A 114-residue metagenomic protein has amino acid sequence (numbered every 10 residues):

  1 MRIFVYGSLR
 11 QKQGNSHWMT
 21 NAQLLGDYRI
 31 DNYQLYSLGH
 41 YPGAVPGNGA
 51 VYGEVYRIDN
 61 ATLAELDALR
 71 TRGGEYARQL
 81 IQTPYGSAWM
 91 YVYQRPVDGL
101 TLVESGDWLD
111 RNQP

Functional and structural regions predicted by a protein language model:
M1-P114: Glycine-aromatic micro-motifs
